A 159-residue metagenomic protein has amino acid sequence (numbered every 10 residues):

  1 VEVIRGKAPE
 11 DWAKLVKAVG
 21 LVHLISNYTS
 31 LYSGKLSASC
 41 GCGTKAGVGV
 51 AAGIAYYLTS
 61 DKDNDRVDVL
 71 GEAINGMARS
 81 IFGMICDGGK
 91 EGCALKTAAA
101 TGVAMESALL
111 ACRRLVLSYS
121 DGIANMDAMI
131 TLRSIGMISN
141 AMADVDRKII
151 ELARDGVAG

Functional and structural regions predicted by a protein language model:
V1, A46-G53, G102-E106: Well-ordered alpha-helical segments within folded domains of soluble proteins
V1-D11, A52-D61: Alpha-helical support elements that line or immediately flank enzyme active sites and cofactor-binding pockets
G6, Y32-K35, Y56, D87: General structural signal for alpha-helix termini and helix-helix connectors
W12-L15, L36-C40, D65-A73: Short acidic alpha-helical/loop segments enriched in Asp/Glu that coordinate divalent cations
W12-Y32, N75-G83: Acidic-glycine-rich active-site phosphate/pyrophosphate-binding loop
L15-V19, K35-A46, C93-T97: Active-site nucleophile and cofactor-binding loops and adjacent substrate-binding regions of central metabolic enzymes
Y57-G159: Functionally critical mobile loop/hinge segments
